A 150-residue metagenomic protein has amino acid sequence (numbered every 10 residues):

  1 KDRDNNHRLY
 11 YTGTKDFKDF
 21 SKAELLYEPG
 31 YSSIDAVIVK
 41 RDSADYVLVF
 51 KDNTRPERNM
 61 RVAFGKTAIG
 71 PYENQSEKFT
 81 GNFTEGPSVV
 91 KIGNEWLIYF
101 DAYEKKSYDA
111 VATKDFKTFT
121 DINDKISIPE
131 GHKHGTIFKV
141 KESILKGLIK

Functional and structural regions predicted by a protein language model:
K1-K150: Carbohydrate-active catalytic/glycan-binding domains of CAZyme proteins, especially the secreted or lumenal ectodomains
